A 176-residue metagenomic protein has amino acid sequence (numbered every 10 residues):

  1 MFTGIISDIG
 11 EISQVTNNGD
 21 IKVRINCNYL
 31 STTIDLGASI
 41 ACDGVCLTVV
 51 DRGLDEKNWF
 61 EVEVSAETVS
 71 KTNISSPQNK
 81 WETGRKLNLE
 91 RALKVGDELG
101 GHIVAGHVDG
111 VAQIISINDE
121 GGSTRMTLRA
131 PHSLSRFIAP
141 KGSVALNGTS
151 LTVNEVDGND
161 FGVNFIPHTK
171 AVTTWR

Functional and structural regions predicted by a protein language model:
M1-R176: Conserved loop->alpha-helix
